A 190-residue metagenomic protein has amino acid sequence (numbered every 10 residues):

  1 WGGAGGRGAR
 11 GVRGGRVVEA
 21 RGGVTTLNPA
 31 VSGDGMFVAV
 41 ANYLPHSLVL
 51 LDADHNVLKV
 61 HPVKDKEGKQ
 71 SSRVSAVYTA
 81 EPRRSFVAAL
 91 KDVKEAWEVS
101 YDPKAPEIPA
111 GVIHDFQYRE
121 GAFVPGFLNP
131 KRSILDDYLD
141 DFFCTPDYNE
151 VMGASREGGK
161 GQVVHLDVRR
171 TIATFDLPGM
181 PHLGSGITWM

Functional and structural regions predicted by a protein language model:
W1-M190: Predominantly soluble domains enriched in secretory-pathway, periplasmic, or organellar proteins
